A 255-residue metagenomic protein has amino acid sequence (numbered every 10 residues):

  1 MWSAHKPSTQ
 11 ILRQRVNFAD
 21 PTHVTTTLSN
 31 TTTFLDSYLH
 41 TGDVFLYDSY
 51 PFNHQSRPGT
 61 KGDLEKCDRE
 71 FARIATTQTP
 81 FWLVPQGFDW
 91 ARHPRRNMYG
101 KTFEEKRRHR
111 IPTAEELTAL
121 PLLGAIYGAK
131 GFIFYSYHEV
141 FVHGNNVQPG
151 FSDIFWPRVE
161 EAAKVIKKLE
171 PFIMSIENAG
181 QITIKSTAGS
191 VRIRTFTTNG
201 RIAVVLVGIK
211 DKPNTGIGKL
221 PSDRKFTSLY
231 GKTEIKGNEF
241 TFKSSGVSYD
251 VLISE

Functional and structural regions predicted by a protein language model:
M1-E255: Glycan-processing catalytic domains of CAZymes
